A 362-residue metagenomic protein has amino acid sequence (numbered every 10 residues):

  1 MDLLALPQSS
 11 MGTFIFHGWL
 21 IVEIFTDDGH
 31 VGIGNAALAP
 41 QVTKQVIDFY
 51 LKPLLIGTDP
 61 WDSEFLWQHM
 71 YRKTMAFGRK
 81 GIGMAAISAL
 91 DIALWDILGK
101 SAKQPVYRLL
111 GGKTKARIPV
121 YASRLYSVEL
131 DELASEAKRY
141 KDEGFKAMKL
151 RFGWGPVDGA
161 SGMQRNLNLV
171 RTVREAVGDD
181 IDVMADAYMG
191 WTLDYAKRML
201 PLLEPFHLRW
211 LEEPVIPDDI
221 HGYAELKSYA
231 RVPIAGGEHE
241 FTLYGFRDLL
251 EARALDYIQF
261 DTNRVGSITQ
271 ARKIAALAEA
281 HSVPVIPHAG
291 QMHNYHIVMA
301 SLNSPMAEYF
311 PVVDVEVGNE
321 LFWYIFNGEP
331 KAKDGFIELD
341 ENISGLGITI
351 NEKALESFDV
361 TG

Functional and structural regions predicted by a protein language model:
M1-D28, A37, W323: Structured beta-strand/loop patches that form or line metal/cofactor-binding pockets in enzymes
F25-S101: Metal- or metallocofactor-binding catalytic centers and their adjacent structured scaffolds across diverse enzyme
G29, L51, L90, K103 (+7 more regions): Conserved, mostly hydrophobic/aromatic
A36, K80, A122-R124, L150-F152 (+7 more regions): A cross-domain feature marking catalytic cores of carbohydrate-active enzymes and several ubiquitous metabolic/repair
Q45, P201, H207, D218-F336: Shared catalytic-loop signature of beta/alpha-barrel
I82, D91-S127: Glycine-rich, aromatic-flanked loop segments that form ligand/cofactor-binding clefts across common enzyme folds
R117-A230: Metal-dependent enolase-superfamily TIM-barrel catalytic cores that perform enediolate-based chemistry
E320-G362: C-terminal extensions of enzymes
